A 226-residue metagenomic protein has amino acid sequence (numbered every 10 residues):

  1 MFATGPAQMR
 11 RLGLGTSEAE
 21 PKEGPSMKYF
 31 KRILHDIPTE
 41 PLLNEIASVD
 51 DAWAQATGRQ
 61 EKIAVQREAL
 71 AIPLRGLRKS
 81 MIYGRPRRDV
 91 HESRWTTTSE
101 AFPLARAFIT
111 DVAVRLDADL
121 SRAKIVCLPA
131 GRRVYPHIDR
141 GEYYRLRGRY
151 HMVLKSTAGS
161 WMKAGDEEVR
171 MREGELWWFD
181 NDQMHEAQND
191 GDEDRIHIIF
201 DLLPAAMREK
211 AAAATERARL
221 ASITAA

Functional and structural regions predicted by a protein language model:
R10-R115: Non-heme Fe(II)/2-oxoglutarate
I125-Y143: Conserved short histidine dyad/triad with adjacent acidic residue
V134-D139, W161-D166, K210-A211: A short secondary-structure junction signal
P136-H137, S160-M162, F179-D180, M184-G191: Short beta-strand His + acidic residue motifs that chelate non-heme Fe in jelly-roll/DSBH and cupin folds
G148-V153, W178, E193-E209: A short hydrophobic beta-strand segment most commonly corresponding to one strand of the jelly-roll/cupin
V153-R172: A short beta-strand-loop-beta hairpin characteristic of the jelly-roll/cupin
